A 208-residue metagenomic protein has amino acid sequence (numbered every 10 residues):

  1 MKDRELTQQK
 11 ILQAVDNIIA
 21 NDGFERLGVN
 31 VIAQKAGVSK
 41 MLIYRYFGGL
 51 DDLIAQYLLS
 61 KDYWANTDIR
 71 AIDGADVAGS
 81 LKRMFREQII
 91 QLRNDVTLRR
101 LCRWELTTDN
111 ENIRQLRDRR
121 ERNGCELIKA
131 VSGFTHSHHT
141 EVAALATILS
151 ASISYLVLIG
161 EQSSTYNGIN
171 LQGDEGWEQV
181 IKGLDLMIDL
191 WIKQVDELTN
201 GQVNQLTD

Functional and structural regions predicted by a protein language model:
M1-D22, R26-K35, D52-A55, T67: Basic, helix-initiating cap at the start of DNA-binding domains
A36-F47: Short hydrophobic/aromatic patch on the recognition helix
L53-K61, I113-L116: Alpha-helical DNA-contacting segments of helix-turn-helix folds
Y57-M84, G124-A130: Amphipathic alpha-helical linker/stalk segments
A65-R70, D109-H136, A143-A144, E178-K182: Amphipathic alpha-helical packing segments from all-alpha helical-bundle domains
I69-N94, L98, F134-A146: Hydrophobic alpha-helical connector segments
L92-R114, G160-N167: Amphipathic alpha-helical segments used for helix-helix packing
S132-D185, V195-T199: Hydrophobic/aromatic-rich alpha-helical bundle segments in the mid-to-C-terminal region
